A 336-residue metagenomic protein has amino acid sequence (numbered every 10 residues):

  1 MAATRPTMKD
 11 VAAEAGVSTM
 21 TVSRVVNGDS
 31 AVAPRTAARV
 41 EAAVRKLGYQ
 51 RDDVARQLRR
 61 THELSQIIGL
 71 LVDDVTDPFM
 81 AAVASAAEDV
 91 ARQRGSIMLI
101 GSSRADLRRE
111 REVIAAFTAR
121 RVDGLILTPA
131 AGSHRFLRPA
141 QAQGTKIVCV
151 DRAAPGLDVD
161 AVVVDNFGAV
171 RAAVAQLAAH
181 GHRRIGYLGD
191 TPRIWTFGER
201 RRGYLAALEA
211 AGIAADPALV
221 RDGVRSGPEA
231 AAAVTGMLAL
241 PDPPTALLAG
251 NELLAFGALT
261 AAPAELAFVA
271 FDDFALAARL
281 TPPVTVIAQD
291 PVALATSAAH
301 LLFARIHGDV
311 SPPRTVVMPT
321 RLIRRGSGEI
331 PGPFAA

Functional and structural regions predicted by a protein language model:
M1-A3, K46, D89-R94, A142-C149 (+1 more regions): Bacterial carbohydrate/catabolite-sensing allosteric modules
M1-L64, G332-A336: N-terminal helix-turn-helix DNA-binding module of bacterial transcription factors
Q50-A116, R121-G124, L205-A206: Amphipathic helical "hinge" segments at domain boundaries
A55, R111-I114, L137, V174 (+1 more regions): Short hydrophobic/charged patches on amphipathic alpha-helices used for structural packing and interfaces
L99-G101, I126-L127, Y187, A288: Short catalytic-loop micro-motif centered on adjacent basic/acidic residues
R104-L107, T128-S133, E252-L253: Short beta->alpha connector loops
G124-L137, C149-D158: Acidic, Gly/Pro-rich loop/turn segments at junctions of secondary structure
